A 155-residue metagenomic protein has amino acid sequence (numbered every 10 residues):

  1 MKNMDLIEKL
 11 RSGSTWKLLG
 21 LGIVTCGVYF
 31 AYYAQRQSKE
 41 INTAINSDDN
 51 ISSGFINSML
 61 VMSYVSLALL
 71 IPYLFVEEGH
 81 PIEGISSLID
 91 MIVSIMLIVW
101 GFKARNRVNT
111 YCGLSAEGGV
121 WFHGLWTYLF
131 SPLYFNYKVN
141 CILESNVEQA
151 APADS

Functional and structural regions predicted by a protein language model:
M1-V76, M96-S155: Membrane-interface extramembranous regions at the lipid-water interface
G79-D90: Hydrophobic alpha-helical transmembrane segments
